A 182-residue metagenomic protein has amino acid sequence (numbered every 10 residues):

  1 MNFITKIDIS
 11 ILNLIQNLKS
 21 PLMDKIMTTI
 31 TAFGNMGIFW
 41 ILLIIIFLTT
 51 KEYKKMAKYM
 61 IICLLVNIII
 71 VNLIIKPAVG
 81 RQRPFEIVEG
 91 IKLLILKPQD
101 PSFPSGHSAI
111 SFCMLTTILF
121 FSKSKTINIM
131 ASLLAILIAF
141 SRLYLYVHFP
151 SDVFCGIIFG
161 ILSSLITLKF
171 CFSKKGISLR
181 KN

Functional and structural regions predicted by a protein language model:
M1-I38, N72-D100, K181-N182: N-terminal transmembrane-helix/juxtamembrane module of multi-pass inner/ER membrane proteins
K6, L65, A78, P104-S105 (+1 more regions): Alpha-helical architecture
N17, A32-M36, K51, S124 (+1 more regions): Membrane-interface junctions
L22-M23, E52-A57, K123-I129: Membrane-helix interface segments
W40-T50, S111-L119: Hydrophobic, aromatic-rich transmembrane alpha-helices and their immediate juxtamembrane boundary segments
L43-I69: Interfacial segments of alpha-helical transmembrane regions
I46, V66, I70, I74-I75 (+1 more regions): Alpha-helical membrane-inserting segments
I91-N182: Membrane-embedded catalytic cores of phosphoryl/pyrophosphoryl-handling enzymes
